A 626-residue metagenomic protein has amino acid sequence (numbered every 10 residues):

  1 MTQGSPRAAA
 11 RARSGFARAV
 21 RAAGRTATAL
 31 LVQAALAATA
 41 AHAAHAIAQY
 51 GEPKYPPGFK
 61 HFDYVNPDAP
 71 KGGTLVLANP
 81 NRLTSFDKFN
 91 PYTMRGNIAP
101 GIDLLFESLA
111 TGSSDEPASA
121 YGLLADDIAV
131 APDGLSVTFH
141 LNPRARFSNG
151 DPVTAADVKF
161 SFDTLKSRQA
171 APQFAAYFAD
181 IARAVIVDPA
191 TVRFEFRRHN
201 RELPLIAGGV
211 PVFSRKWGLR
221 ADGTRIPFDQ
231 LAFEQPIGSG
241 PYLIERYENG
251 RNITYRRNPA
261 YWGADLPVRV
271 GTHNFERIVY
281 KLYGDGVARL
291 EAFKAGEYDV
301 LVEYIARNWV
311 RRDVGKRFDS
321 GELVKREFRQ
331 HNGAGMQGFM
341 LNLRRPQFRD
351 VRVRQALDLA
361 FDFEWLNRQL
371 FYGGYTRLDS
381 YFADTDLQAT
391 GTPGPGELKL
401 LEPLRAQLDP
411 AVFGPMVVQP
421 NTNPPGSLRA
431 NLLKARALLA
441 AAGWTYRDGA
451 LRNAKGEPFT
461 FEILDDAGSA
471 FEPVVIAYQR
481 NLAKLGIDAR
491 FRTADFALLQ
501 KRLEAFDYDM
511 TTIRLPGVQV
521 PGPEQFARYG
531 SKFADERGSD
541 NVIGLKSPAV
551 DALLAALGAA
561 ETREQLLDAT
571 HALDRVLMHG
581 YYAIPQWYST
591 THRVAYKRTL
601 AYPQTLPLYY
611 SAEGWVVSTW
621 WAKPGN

Functional and structural regions predicted by a protein language model:
A43-D133, D163, A170, I237-P241: N-terminal lobe/hinge region of extracytoplasmic solute-binding protein
A46, N79-N81, G96-N97, G101 (+7 more regions): Detector for C-terminal structural segments
V65-P70, Y92-A99, D127-A171, V187 (+4 more regions): Aromatic- and charge-enriched surface segment that lines or borders ligand/interaction sites
P100-E116, G208-R277, G284-A288, A295 (+2 more regions): Gly/Pro-rich hinge or "lid" segments in bacterial periplasmic/extracellular proteins
G122-D126, S148, V153, E195-R215 (+4 more regions): Aromatic-rich, solvent-exposed beta-strand/loop patch
H140, A175-D222, P241-E248, T392-R405: Surface-exposed binding/hinge segments that line and control ligand-binding clefts or catalytic entry sites
N142, Q230, Y261-D313, Q355 (+3 more regions): Ligand-site clamp/hinge motif
R183-I186, E245-R256, K281-R345, R352-A356 (+3 more regions): Extracellular/periplasmic solute-recognition and catalytic clefts
